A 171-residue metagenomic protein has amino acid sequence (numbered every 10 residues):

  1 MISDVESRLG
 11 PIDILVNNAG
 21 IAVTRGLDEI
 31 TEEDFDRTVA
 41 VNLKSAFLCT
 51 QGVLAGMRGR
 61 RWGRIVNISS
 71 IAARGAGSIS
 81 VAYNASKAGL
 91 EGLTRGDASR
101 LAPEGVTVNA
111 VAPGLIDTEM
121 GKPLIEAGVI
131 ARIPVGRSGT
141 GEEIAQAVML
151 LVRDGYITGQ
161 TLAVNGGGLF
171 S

Functional and structural regions predicted by a protein language model:
M1-G10: Conserved amphipathic alpha-helix within the SDR
G26-L27, D34-V39, I65, V129: Substrate-binding pocket helix/loop in short-chain dehydrogenase/reductase
L27-D28, G75-V81, P103-E104, G136: Active-site loop immediately N-terminal to the catalytic Tyr-X3-Lys motif of short-chain dehydrogenase/reductase
T50, S86, T94: Active-site helix of classical SDR
A55, S99-P103: Alpha-helical segment proximal to the catalytic Tyr-Lys
S70: Residue(s) in the substrate-gating loop at a strand-loop-helix junction that position the organic substrate next
T140-V164, L169: C-terminal substrate-recognition "lid" of short-chain dehydrogenase/reductases
